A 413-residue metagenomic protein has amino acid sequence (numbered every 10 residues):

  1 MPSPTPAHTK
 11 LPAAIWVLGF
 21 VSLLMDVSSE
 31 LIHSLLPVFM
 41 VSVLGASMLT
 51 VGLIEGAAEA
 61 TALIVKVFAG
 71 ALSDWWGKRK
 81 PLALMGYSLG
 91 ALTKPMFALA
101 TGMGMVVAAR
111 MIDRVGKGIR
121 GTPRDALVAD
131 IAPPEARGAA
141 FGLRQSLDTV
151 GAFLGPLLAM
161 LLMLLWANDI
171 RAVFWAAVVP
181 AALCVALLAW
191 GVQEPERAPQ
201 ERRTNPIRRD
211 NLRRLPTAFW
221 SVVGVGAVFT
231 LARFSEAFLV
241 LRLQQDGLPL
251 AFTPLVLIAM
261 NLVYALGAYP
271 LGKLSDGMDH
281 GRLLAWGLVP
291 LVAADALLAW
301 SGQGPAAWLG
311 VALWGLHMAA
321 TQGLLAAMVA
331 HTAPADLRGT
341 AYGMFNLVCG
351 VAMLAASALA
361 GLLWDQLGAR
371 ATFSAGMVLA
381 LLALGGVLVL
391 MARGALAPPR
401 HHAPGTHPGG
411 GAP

Functional and structural regions predicted by a protein language model:
P2-P12, E194-V225, G409: Juxtamembrane intracellular "pre-TM" segments in multi-pass secondary transporters
H8-E59, F219-V256: Helix-loop boundary and gating motifs at the non-cytosolic
V38-V43, L154-A172, A355-A369: Transmembrane alpha-helix termini and helix-breaking/packing motifs in multi-pass membrane transporters
L53-A71, I258-P270: Central cavity-lining transmembrane alpha-helices of secondary-active solute carriers, predominantly the Major
V65-G77, M163, G267-H280, W364-D365: Helix-to-loop junctions at the C-terminal end of transmembrane segments in multipass secondary transporters
P81-P95, V178, R282-L297, M377: Structural signature of the two symmetry-related core transmembrane helices
A109-V150: Cytoplasmic helix-loop-helix junction between adjacent transmembrane helices in 12-TM secondary transporters
V178-Q200, A383-M391: C-terminal membrane-cytosol helix-exit motif in multi-pass small-molecule transporters
